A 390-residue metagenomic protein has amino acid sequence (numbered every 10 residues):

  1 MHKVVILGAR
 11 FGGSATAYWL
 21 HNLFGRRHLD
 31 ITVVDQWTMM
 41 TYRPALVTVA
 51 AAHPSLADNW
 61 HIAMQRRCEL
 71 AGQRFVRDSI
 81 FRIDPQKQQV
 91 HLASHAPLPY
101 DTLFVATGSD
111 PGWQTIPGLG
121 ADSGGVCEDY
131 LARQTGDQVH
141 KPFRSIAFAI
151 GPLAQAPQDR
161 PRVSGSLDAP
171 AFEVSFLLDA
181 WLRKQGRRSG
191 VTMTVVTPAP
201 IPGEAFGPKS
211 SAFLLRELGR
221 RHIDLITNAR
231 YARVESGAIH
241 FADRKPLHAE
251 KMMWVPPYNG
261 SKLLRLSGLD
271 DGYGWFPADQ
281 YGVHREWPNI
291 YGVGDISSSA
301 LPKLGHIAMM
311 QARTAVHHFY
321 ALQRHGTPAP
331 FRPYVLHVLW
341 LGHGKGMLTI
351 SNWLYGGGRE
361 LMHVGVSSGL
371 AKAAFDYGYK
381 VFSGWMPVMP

Functional and structural regions predicted by a protein language model:
H2-R74, D159-A205: Beta1-alpha1 glycine-rich phosphate/pyrophosphate-binding loop at the start of Rossmann-like nucleotide-binding domains
K3, Q73-E173, L177-G186, M253: FAD-binding core/adjacent interface of flavoenzyme oxidoreductases
H28-T32, L70-Q86, D179-W275: A Rossmann-like FAD-binding core segment of flavoenzymes
G112, A121-A147, P246-M310, A321: FAD-site-proximal beta/loop scaffold in flavoenzymes
S145-A147, P152-L153, R187-T192, R324-Y334: A short alpha-helix-loop-beta-strand transition element characteristic of N-terminal alpha/beta dinucleotide-binding
G274-Y291, L341-Y355, R359: FAD-binding beta-loop-beta segment adjacent to the flavin cofactor pocket
I296-L341: A conserved FAD-binding loop/helix module that cradles the flavin
K345-P390: C-terminal auxiliary extensions adjacent to catalytic cores
